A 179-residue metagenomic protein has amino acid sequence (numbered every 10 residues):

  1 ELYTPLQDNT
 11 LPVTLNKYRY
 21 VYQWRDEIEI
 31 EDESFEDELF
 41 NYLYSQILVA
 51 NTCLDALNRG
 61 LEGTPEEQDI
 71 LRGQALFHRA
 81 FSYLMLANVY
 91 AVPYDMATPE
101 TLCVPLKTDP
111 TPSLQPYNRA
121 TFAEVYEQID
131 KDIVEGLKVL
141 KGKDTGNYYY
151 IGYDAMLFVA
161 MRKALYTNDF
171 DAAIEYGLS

Functional and structural regions predicted by a protein language model:
E1-Y3: Acidic, glycine-rich segments characteristic of secretory precursors and extracytoplasmic regions
L15-Y90, A120, K138-G142: Conserved, well-structured interaction surfaces
A87-Y94, D144, Y166-D169: Short coil/turn linking the two alpha-helices of tandem helical-hairpin repeats
D95-T108: Short, flexible, mixed-charge acidic loops at enzyme active sites
I174-S179: TPR/TPR-like (Sel1-like) alpha-helical repeat modules
